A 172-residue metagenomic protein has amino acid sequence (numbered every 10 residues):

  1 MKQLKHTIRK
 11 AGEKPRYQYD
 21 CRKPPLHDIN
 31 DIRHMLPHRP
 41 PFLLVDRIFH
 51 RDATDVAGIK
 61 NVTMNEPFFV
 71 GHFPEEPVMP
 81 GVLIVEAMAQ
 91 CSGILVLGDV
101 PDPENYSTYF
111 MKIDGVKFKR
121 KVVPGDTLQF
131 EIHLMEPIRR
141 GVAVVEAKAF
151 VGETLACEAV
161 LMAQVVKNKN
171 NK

Functional and structural regions predicted by a protein language model:
K2-F49, V56, M162-A163: Flexible, low-complexity linker/boundary loops enriched in proline and small hydrophobic residues that flank enzymatic
K2-T7, Y17-L26, S92-E131, A156 (+1 more regions): Hydrophobic beta-strand-centered segment that forms part of the acyl-chain substrate-binding groove
R39-M79: Catalytic strand-loop segment that frames the active site of acyl-thioester-processing enzymes
L43, A53-A57, T127-Q129, V144 (+1 more regions): Intrinsic-disorder/low-complexity, polar/charged segments enriched in Ser/Thr/Lys/Arg/Asp/Glu/Gln
I48, I113-G152: Hydrophobic beta-sheet segments that form the core/acyl-binding groove of ACP/CoA-dependent acyl-chain-processing
I48, M79-P103: Active-site helix/loop of acyl-thioester processing domains in fatty-acid/polyketide metabolism, spanning hotdog-fold
D55-K60, G125, K169-N170: Short acidic, Gly/Pro-enriched loop/turn segments at secondary-structure junctions
V144-K172: Mixed-charge, glycine-accented linear interaction segment located at domain edges/termini
